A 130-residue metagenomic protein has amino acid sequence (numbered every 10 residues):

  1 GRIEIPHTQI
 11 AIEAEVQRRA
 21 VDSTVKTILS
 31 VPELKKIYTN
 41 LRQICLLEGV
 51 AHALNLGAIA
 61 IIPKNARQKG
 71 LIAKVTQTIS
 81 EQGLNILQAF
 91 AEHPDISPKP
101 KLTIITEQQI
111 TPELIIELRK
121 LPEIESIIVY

Functional and structural regions predicted by a protein language model:
G1-L47: N-terminal, charged amphipathic alpha-helical interaction modules
T27-Y130: A conserved regulatory-domain signal marking ACT and ACT-like small-molecule sensing domains and adjacent regulatory
